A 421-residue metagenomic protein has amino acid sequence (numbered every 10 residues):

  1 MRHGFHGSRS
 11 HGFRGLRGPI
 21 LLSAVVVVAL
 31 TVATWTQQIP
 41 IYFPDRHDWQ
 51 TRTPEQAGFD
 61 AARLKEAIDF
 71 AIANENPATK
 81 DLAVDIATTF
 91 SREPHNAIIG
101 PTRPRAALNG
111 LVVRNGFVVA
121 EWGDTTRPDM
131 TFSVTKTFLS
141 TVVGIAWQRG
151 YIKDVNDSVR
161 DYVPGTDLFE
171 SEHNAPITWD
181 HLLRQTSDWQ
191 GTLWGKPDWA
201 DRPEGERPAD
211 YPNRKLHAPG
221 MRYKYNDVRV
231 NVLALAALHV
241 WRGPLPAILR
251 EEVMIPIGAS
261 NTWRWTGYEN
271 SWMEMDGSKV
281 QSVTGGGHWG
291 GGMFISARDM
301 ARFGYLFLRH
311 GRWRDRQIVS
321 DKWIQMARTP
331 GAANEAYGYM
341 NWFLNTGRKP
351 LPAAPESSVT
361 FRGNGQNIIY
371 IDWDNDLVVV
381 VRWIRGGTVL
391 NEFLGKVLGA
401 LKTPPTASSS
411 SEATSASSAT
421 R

Functional and structural regions predicted by a protein language model:
V25, L30-D124, R149-I152, A400-R421: N-terminal leader/targeting segments and the immediately adjacent pre-domain N-terminus
Q50-T51, I72, N76-P101, T131 (+2 more regions): Active-site-proximal loop and beta-strand segments within enzyme catalytic domains
D60, G116, M130-V155, L182 (+3 more regions): Active-site SXXK
V118-R127, W189-E269: Catalytic-site signature segments of enzymes, centered on catalytic residues
T137, Q185, R229-A236, G291-R312 (+1 more regions): Active-site-proximal alpha-helical segments within enzyme catalytic domains
R149-D188, W241-W289: Active-site helix/loop module of the DD-peptidase/beta-lactamase fold, centered on the serine-lysine SxxK catalytic
S271-G285, R328-V378: Active-site Gly/Thr loop motif
T360-R421: Structured C-terminal helix/loop/strand segments within mature extracytoplasmic catalytic/sensor domains
